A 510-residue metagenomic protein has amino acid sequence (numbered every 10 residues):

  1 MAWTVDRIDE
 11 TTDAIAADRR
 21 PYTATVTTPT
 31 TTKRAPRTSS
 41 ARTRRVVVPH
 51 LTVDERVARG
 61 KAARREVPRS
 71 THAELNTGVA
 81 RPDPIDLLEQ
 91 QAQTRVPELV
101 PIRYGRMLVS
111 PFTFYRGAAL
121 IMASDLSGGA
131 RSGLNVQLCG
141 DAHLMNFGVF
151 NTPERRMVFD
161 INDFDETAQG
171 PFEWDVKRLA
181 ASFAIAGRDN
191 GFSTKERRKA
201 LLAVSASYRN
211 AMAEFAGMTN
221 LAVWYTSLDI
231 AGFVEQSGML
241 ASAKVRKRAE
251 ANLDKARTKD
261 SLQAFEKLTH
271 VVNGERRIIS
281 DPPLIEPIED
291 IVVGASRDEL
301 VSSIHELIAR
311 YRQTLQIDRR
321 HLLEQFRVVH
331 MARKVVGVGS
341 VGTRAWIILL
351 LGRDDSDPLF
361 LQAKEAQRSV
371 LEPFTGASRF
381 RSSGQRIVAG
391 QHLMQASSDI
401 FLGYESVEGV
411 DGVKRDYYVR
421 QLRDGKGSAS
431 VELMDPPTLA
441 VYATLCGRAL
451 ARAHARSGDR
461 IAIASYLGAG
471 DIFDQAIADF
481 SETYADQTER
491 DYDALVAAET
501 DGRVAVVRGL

Functional and structural regions predicted by a protein language model:
W3-L51, E55-A58, R65, H72: Polybasic, lysine-enriched low-complexity intrinsically disordered terminal tails
R7-E10, A14, R19, T23 (+6 more regions): Short linear motifs in intrinsically disordered/low-complexity regions
T11-D13, V53, G133, K267 (+1 more regions): Exposed boundary/loop context
V48-L51, E55-A58, V79, D83 (+3 more regions): Alpha-helix boundary/N-cap detector
T52, S193, D229, I288 (+3 more regions): General structural signal for secondary-structure boundaries
R59-A62, E66-R69, V79-C139, L144-R257 (+1 more regions): Conserved ATP-binding subdomain of kinase catalytic cores across diverse folds
A231-I304: Long, low-complexity segments enriched in small/aliphatic residues
